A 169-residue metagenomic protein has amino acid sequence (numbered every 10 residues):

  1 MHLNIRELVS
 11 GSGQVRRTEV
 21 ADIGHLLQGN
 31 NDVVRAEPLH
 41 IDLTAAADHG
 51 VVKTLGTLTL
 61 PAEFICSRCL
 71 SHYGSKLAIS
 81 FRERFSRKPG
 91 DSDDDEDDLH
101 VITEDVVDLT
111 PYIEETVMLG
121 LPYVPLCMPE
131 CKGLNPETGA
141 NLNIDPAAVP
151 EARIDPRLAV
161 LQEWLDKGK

Functional and structural regions predicted by a protein language model:
M1-K169: Structured interface patches
